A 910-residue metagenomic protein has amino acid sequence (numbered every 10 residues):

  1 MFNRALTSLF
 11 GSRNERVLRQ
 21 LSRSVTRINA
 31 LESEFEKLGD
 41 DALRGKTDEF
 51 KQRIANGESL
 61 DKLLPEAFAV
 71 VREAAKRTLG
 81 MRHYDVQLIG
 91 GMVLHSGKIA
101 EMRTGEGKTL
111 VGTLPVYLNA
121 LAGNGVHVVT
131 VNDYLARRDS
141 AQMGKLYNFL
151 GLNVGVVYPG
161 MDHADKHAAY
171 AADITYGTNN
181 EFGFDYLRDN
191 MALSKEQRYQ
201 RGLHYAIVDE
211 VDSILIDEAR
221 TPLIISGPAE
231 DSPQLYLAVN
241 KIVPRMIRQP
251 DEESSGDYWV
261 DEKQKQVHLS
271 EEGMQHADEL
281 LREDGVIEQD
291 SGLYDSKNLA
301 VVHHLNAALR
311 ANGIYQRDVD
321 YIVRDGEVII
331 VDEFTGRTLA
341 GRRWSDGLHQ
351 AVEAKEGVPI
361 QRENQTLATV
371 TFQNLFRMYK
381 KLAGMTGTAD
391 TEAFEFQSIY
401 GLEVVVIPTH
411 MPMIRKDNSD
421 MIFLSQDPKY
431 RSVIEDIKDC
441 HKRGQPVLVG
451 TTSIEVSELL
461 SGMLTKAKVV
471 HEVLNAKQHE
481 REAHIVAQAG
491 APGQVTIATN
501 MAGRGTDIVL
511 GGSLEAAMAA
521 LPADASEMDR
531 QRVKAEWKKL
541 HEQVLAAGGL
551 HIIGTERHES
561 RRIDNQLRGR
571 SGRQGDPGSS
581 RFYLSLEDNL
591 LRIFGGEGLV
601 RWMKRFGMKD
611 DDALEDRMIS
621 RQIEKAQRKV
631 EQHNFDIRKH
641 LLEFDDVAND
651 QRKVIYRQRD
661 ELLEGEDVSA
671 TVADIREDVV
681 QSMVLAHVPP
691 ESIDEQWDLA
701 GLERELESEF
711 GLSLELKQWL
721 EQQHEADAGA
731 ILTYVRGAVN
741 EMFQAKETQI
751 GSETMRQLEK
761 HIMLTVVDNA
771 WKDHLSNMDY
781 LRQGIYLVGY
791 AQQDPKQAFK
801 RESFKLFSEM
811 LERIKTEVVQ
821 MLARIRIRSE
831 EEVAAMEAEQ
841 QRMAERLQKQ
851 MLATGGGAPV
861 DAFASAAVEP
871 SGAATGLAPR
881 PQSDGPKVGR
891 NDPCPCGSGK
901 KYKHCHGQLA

Functional and structural regions predicted by a protein language model:
M1-S585, N589-G607, R657, A673-D674 (+1 more regions): Conserved P-loop NTPase motor core
G112, V433, A878-P881, G889: Active-site-adjacent structural elements in folded domains
Y321-I329, T335-R343, I553, Q574-G575 (+4 more regions): Extended, charged helical/alpha-beta scaffold domains that provide interaction surfaces
G444-S457, E664-E666, W719-H724, P895: Short, Lys/Glu-rich amphipathic helical modules
V449, I497, W771, F807 (+2 more regions): Hydrophobic, well-ordered secondary-structure elements that form the walls of internal hydrophobic environments
D884-K903, G907: Short Cys/His-rich zinc-binding micro-motifs
A910: Histidine-centered nuclease catalytic patch
